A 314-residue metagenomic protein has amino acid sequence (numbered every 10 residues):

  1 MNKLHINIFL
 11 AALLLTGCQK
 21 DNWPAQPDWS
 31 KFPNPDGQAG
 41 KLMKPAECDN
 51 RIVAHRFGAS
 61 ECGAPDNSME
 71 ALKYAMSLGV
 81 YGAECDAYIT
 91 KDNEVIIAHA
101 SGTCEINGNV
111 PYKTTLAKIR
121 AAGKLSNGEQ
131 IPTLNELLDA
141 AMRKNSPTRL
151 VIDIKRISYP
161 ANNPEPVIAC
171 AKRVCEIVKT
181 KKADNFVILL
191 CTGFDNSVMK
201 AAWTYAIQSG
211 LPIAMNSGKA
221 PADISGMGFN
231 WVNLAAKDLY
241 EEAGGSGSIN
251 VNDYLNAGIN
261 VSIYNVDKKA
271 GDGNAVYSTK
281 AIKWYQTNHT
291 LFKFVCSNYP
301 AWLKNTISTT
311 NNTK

Functional and structural regions predicted by a protein language model:
M1-T16: Sec-dependent bacterial lipoprotein signal peptides
C18-K314: Phosphate-group recognition and catalysis centered on beta-loop-alpha active-site segments
